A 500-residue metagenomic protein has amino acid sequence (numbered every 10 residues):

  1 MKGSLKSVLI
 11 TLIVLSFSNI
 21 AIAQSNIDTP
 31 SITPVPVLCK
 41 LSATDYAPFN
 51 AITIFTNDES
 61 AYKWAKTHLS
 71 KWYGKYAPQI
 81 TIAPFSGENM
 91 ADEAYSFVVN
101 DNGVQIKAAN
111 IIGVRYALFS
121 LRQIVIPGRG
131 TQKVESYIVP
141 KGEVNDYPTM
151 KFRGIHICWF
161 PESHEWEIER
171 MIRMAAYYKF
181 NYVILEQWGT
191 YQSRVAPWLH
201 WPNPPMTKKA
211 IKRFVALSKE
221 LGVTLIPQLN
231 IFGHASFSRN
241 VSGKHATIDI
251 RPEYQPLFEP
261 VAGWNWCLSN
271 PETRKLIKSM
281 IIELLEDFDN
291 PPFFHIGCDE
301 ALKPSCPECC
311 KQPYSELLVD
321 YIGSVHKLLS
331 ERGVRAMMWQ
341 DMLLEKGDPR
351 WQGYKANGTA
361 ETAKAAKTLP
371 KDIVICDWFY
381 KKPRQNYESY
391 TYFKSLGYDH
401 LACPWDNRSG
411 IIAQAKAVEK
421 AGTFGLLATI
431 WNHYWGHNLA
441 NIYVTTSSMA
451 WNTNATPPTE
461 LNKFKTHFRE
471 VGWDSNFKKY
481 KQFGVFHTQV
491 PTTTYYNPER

Functional and structural regions predicted by a protein language model:
M1-L9: Bacterial N-terminal signal peptides that target proteins for export
V8-N19: Bacterial N-terminal signal peptides
I22-N145, M338-W339, G353, A360-E361 (+2 more regions): Acidic, contiguous N-terminal accessory segments
I32-L41, A47, T56-D58, Y62-W64 (+6 more regions): Substrate-binding groove of N-acetylhexosamine-processing glycoside hydrolases
A47-A51, P148-R153, K371: A short, charged/proline- and glycine-enriched loop that marks the coil->beta-strand transition at the N-terminal
G74-E88, K133-Y137, I184-Y191, C403-S409 (+1 more regions): A generic structural motif
A94-S330, M337: Feature activates predominantly on carbohydrate-active enzymes
